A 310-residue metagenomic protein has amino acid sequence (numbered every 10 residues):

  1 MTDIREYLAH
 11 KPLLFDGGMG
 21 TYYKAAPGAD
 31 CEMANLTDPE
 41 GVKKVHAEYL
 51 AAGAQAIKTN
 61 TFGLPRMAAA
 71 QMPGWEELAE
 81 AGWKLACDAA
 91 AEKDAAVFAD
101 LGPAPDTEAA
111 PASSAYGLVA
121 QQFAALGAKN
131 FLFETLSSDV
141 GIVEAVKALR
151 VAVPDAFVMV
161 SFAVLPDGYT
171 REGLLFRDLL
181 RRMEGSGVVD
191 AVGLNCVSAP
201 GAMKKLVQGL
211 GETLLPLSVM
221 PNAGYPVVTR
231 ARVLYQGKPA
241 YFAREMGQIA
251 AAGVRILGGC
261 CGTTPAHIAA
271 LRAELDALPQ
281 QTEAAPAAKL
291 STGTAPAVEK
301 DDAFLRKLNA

Functional and structural regions predicted by a protein language model:
M1-A310: Domain-level signal for soluble alpha/beta catalytic cores
